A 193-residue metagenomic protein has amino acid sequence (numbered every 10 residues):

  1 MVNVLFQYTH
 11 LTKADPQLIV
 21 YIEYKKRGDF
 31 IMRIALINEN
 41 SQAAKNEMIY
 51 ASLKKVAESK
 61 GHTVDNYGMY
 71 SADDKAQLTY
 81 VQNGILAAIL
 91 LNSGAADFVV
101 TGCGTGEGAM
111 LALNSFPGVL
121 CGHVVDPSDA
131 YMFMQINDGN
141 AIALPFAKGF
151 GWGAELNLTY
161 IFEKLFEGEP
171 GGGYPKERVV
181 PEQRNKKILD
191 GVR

Functional and structural regions predicted by a protein language model:
H10-I31: Short, Lys/Arg-enriched N-terminal segments with co-localized hydrophobic residues within the first ~10-30 amino acids
R33-L53: N-terminal beta1-alpha1 ligand-phosphate binding loop
Q42-A44, Y131-R193: C-terminal binding/interaction regions
G61-K75: A short beta-strand-loop structural module common to alpha/beta enzyme folds
Y80-F98: Short, structured active-site "lid" loops
A96-G102, C121: A short, small-residue-rich loop immediately preceding and capping a beta-strand
G108-C121, V125-D126: Short Gly/Thr/Asp-enriched flexible loops that form oxyanion-binding sites at enzyme active sites
